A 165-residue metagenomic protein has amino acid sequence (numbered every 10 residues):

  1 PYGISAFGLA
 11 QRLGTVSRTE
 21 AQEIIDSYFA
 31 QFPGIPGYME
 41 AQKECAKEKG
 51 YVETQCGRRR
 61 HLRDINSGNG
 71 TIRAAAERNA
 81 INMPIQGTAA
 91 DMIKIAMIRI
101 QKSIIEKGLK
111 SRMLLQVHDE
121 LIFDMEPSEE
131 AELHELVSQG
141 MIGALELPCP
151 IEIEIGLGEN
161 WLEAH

Functional and structural regions predicted by a protein language model:
P1-H165: Conserved catalytic core of nucleotide polymerization and phosphodiester-bond processing enzymes
